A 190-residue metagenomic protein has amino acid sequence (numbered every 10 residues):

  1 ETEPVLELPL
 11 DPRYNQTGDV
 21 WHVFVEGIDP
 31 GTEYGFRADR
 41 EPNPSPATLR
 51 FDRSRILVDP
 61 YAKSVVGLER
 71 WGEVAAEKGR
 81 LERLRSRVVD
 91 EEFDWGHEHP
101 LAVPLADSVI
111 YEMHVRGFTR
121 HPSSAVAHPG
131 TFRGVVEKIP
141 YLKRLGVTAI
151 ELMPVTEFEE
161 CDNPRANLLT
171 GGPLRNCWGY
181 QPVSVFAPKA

Functional and structural regions predicted by a protein language model:
T2-P9: Surface-exposed loop/edge segments in extracytoplasmic proteins
L10-N15: Short beta-strand segments within Ig-like beta-sandwich modules, predominantly Fibronectin type-III
Q16-V20, F24-E112, R120-V126: The feature marks proteins involved in alpha-glucan
F36, M113, L142, L152 (+1 more regions): Conserved, mostly hydrophobic/aromatic
R40, G117, P154: Residues that line or immediately flank small-molecule/substrate-binding pockets and catalytic motifs
R116-I150: A conserved hydrophobic secondary-structure block that centers on an alpha-helix together with its immediately flanking
S124-H128, D162-A190: Aromatic- and acidic-residue-enriched carbohydrate-binding clefts of CAZyme catalytic domains
L142-T170: Carboxylate/His-rich catalytic cores and anion/metal-binding grooves
